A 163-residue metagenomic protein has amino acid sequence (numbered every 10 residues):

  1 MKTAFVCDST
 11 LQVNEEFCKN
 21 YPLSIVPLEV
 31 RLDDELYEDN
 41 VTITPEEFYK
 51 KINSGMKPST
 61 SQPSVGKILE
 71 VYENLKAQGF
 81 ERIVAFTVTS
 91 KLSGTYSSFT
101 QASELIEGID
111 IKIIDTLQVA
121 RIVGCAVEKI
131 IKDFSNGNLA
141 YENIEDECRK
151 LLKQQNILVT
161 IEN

Functional and structural regions predicted by a protein language model:
A4-P63, K67: N-terminal glycine-rich anion-binding loop in soluble enzyme alpha/beta folds
T10-L11, V88, T116-V119: Short, ordered loop/turn segments at secondary-structure junctions
E70-E81: Glycine-rich phosphate/diphosphate-binding loops that line cofactor/substrate pockets in enzymes
R82-T89, K112-D115, K129: Short glycine-rich or small-residue beta-strand-to-loop segments that form or flank ligand, phosphate, metal/Fe-S
T87-E107, V127: Short Gly/Thr/Asp-enriched flexible loops that form oxyanion-binding sites at enzyme active sites
S103-I122, A140: Short, acidic/small-residue loops that bind anionic groups at enzyme active sites
E107-I109, I122-S135: Acidic/polar active-site rim loop that often engages polyanionic ligands
F134-N163: Internal, active-site/partner-interface "lid" segment
